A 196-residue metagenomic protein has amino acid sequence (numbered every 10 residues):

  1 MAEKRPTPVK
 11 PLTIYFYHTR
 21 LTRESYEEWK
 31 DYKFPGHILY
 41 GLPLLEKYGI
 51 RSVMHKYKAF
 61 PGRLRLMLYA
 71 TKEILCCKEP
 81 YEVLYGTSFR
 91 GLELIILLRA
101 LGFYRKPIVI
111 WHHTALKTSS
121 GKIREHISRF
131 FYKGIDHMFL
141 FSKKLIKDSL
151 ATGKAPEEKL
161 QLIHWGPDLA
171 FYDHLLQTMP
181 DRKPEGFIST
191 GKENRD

Functional and structural regions predicted by a protein language model:
M1-A2, L150-A151, P167-P184: Acidic anion/phosphate-binding donor-loop and adjacent secondary structure in glycosyltransferase catalytic cores
M1-K58, E79-Y81: N-terminal subdomain of nucleotide-sugar transferases
S52-A70, Y85-T87: A short, charged, and often flexible helix/loop element on the N-terminal side of the glycosyltransferase catalytic
A59, K106-K122: A short, histidine- and acid-enriched strand-loop-helix "catalytic/donor-clamping" loop that lines the nucleotide-sugar
A70-G91, V109-I110: Short N-terminal targeting/anchoring amphipathic segment
K72-E79, F103, T118-F139: Membrane-proximal helix-turn-helix segments that form the acceptor-binding/catalytic region of lipid-linked
D136-L160, P167-Y172, R195: A short, active-site helix/loop in glycosyltransferases that binds the activated sugar's phosphate group
P180-R195: Conserved donor-binding/catalytic core segment of Leloir-type glycosyltransferases
